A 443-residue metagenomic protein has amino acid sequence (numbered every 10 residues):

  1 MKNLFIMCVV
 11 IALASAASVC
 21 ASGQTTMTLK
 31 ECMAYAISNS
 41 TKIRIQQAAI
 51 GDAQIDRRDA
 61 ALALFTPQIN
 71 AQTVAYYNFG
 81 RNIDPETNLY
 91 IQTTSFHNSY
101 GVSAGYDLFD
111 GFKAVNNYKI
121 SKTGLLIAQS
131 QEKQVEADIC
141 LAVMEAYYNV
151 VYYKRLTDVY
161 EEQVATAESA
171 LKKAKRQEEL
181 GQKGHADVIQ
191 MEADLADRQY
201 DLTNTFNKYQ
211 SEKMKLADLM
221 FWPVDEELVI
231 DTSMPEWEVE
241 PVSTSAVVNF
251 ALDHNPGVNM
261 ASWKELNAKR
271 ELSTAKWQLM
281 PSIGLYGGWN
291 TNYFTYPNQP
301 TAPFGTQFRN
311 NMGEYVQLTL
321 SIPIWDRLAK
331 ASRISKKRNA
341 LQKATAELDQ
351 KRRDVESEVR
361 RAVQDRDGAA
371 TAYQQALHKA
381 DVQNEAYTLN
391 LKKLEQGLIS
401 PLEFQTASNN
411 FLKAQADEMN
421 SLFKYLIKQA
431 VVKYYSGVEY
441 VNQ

Functional and structural regions predicted by a protein language model:
I6-M7, S22, F79, D417-Q443: Acidic, low-complexity, intrinsically disordered peripheral segments
M7-A16: Bacterial N-terminal signal peptides
A21-Q72, G80, G184, V224-L266 (+5 more regions): Bacterial Sec-pathway N-terminal export signals of envelope proteins
S22-N149, I283, G287, L328-A331: Short flexible linkers and secondary-structure junctions
M27, D138-F250, D365, A369 (+1 more regions): Periplasmic alpha-helical coiled-coil/stalk elements that build and connect Gram-negative outer-membrane
R44-A48, L62, T94, L108-E136 (+8 more regions): Sec/SRP-type N-terminal targeting helices
Q72-Y106, T232-E240, S273, Y286-I322 (+1 more regions): Small/polar, glycine/serine/threonine/aspartate-rich low-complexity segments that form flexible
E178-Q182, L394-L398, Y435: A short glycine-centered flexible hinge/capping loop motif at secondary-structure junctions
